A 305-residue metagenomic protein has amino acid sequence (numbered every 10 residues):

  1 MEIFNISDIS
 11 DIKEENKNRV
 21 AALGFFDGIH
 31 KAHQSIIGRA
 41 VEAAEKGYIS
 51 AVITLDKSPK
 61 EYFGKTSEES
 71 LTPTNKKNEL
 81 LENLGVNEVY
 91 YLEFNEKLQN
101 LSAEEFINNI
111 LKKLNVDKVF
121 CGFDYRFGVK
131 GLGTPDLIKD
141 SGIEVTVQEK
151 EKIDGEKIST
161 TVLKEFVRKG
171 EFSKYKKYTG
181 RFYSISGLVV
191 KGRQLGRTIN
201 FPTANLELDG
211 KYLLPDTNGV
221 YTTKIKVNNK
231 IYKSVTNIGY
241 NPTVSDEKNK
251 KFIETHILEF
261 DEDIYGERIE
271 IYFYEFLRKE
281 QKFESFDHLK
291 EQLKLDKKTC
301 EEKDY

Functional and structural regions predicted by a protein language model:
E2-D11, Y90: Short acidic-hydrophobic, aromatic-tinged amphipathic segments that line or gate anion-handling sites
S10-P73: N-terminal catalytic cores of NTP/NDP-binding nucleotidyl/phosphoryl-transfer enzymes
H30, L81, V119, Y175 (+2 more regions): Residue-level signal for inorganic ion chemistry
I49-A51, N87-E88, K118, E144: Residues at the starts of beta-strands that form the adenosine-phosphate
E69-K77, Q99-I107: Glycine-rich, highly charged phosphate/nucleotide-binding loops
K76-Y90: A glycine-rich helix N-cap at a beta->alpha junction
N100-T203, E284-H288: Classical nucleotidyltransferase
R193-Y305: Phosphate/ribose-recognition catalytic cores of enzymes acting on nucleotide-derived substrates
